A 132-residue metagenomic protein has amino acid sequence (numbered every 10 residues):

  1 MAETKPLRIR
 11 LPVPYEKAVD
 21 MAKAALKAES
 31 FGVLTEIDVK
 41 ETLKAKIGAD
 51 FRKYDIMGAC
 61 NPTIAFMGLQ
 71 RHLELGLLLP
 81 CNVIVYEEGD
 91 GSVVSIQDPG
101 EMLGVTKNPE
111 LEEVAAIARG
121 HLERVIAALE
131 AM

Functional and structural regions predicted by a protein language model:
M1-E29: Terminal, regulation- and interaction-focused segments at domain boundaries
E3-K5, K53, L79, D90: A generic structural signal for well-ordered coil/turn residues at beta-strand boundaries that shape enzyme active-site
V13, K17, D38, I117: Conserved active-site and cofactor/substrate-binding residues in soluble primary-metabolism enzymes
K23, K40-E41, E123: Short glycine-/small-residue-rich flexible loop motifs, especially phosphate/cofactor-binding loops
A28, A45-K46, A128: Residues at alpha-helix termini
G32-I84: Compact, glycine-rich, soluble single-domain proteins
N82-N108, E112: Beta-strand/loop substructures that line and gate deep hydrophobic ligand-binding cavities in soluble
V105-M132: Well-ordered alpha/beta subsegment
